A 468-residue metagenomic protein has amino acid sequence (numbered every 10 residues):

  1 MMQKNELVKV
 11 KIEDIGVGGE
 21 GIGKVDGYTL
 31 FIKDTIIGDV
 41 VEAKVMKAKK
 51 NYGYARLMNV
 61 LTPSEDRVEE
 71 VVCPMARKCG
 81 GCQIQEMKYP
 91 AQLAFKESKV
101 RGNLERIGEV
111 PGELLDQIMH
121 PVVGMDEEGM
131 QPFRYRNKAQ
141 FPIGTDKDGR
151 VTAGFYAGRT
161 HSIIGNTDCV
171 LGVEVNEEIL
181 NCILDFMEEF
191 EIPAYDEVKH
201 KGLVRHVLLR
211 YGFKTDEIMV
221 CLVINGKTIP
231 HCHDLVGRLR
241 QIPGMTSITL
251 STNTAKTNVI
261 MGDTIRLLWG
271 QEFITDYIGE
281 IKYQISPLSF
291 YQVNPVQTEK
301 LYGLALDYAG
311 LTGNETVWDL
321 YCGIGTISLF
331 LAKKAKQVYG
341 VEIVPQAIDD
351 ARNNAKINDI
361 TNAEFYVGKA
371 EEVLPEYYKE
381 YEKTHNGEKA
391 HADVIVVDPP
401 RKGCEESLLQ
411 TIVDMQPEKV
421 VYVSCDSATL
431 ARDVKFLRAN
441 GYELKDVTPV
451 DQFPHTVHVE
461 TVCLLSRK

Functional and structural regions predicted by a protein language model:
M1-M75, E364, E372: Terminal RNA-binding accessory module
Q3-K9, V17, G21, K227 (+1 more regions): Rossmann-like S-adenosyl-L-methionine
G21-D26, G154-A157, C221-V223, A351: Short, acidic/hydrophobic/Gly-rich beta-strand patch recurrent on exposed beta strands that often constitutes part
G23, G38, C82, V207 (+2 more regions): Residue-level signal for inorganic ion chemistry
K44-A48, P142-D146, R210-K214, K468: Short beta-strand micro-motifs enriched in acidic
L61-V71, R77-A194, K214: Extended interfacial segments that mediate partner engagement and assembly in macromolecular machines
I163-R205, G226-T252: Internal alpha/beta scaffold segment
L208-G212, E217-T228: Carbohydrate-binding surface patches
